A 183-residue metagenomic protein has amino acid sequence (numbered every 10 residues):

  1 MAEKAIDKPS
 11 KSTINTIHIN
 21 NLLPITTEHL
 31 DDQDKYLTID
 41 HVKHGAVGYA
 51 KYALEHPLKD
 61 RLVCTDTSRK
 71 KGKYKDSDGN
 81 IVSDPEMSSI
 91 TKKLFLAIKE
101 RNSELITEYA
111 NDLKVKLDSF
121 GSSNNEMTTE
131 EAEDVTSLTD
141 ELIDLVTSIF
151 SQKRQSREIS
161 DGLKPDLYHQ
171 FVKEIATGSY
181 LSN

Functional and structural regions predicted by a protein language model:
A2-N183: Extended amphipathic coiled-coil helices
